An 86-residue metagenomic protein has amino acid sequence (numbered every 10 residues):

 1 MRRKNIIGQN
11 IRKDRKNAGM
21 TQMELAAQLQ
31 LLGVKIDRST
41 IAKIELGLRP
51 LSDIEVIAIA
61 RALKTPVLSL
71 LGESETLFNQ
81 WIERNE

Functional and structural regions predicted by a protein language model:
Q9-Q30: Short basic helix-loop element that most often maps to the first helix and adjoining turn of HTH DNA-binding modules
I11, L25-A26, I41-I44, L70: Conserved hydrophobic/aromatic packing and binding residues within compact polymer-binding modules
I11, Q22, R38, D53-V56: Helix-turn-helix DNA-binding elements, focusing on the entry/boundary residues of the two helices that contact DNA
K16, Q30-L31, L46, I57 (+1 more regions): Residue-level detection of the helix-turn-helix DNA-binding "recognition helix"
L31-P50: Recognition helix of helix-turn-helix/homeodomain-like DNA-binding domains that insert into the DNA major groove
L48, S52-S69: DNA major-groove recognition helix of helix-turn-helix/homeodomain DNA-binding modules
R61, S69-E86: Short, charged recognition helix plus adjacent turn of helix-turn-helix-like nucleic-acid-binding domains
